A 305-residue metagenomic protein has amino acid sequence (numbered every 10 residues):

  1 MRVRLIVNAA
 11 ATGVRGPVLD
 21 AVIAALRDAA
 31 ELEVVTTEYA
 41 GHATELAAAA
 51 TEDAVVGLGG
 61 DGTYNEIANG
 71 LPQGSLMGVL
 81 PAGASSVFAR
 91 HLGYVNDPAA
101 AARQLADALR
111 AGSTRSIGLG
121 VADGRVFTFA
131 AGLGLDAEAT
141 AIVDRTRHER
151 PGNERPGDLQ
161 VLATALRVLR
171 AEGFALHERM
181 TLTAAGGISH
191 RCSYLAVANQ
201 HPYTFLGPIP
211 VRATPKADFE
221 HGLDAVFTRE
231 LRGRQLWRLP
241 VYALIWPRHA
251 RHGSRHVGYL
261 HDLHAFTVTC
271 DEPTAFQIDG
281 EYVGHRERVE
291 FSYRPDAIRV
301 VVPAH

Functional and structural regions predicted by a protein language model:
M1-V55, N65, A99-R103, V300: ATP/NTP phosphate-donor binding region
I6, T37, P72-L76, A82-A196: Catalytic core of DAGKc-family lipid kinases
G57-D61: N-terminal glycine-rich "phosphate-gripper" loop used for MgATP/nucleotide binding and carboxylate activation
T63-Q73: Short Gly/Thr/Asp-enriched flexible loops that form oxyanion-binding sites at enzyme active sites
G132, D136, A196-R212, Y282: Glycine-rich phosphate/pyrophosphate-binding beta-alpha loops
D136-A139, H190-R191, P202-G207, G233-W237: Short acidic/glycine-rich loop or secondary-structure boundary segments that cap or lie
R147-Q160, P202-R234: Gly/Ser/Thr-rich active-site loops/lids in small-molecule metabolic enzymes that frequently grip phosphoryl groups
A184, K216-E220, F227-H305: ATP/nucleoside-binding phosphotransfer catalytic cores, i.e., glycine-rich phosphate-binding loops
